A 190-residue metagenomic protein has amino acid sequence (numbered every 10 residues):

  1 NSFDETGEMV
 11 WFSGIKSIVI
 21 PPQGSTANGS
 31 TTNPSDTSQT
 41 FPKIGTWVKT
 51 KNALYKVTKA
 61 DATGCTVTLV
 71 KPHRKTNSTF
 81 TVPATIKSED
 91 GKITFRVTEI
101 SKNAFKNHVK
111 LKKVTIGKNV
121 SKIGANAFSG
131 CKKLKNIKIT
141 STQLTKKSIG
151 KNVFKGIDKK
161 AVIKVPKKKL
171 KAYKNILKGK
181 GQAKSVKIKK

Functional and structural regions predicted by a protein language model:
N1-G24, Q39, K59-A62, K75-E99 (+4 more regions): Structural signature of tandem-repeat unit edges
S17-I18, S30, S38, T68: Generic N-terminal simple sequence motifs
G29-A53: N-terminal low-complexity, Pro/Thr/Ser-rich intrinsically disordered segments that act as propeptides or flexible
T32-P34, S101, N107: Intrinsic-disorder/low-complexity detector
T46-K71, N175, G181: GGW-centered surface loops in extracellular recognition modules
V70-H73, A104-F105: Acidic, Ser/Thr
K102-A104, G124-A127, G150-V153: Consensus positions within tandem repeat domains that build extended binding/scaffold surfaces
S129, K151-G156, N175-K180: A structural signal for leucine-rich repeat
